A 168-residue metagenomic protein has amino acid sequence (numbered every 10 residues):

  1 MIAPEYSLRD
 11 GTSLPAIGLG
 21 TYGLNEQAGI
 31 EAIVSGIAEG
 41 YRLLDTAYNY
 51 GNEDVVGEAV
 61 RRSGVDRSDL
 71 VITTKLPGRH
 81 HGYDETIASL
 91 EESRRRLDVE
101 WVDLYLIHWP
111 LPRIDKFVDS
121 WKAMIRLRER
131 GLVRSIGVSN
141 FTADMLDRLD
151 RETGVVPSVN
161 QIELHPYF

Functional and structural regions predicted by a protein language model:
M1-L70, E100: N-terminal binding-site loop/beta-alpha segment at the start of enzyme catalytic domains that lines or forms
M1-Y6, D54-R61, S89-E92, A143-D147 (+1 more regions): Alpha-helical scaffolding within the catalytic cores of extracellular/periplasmic polymer-degrading hydrolases
L19, G36, L44, V56 (+7 more regions): Conserved, mostly hydrophobic/aromatic
Y22-L24, A47-N49, K75-R79, I107-P110 (+2 more regions): Active-site beta-loop-alpha junctions enriched in small/polar residues
L24-I37, G82-L97, D119, D144-R148: Short, acidic/polar
V60, G64, R94, R128 (+1 more regions): Conserved hydrophobic residues forming the short capping helix/wall of the S-adenosyl-L-methionine
P77-R126: Glycine/small-residue-rich loop that forms an oxyanion/phosphate-binding "nest" at active or ligand-binding sites
P110-F168: Beta/alpha (TIM)-barrel catalytic core signal, keyed to glycine-rich beta->alpha loops juxtaposed to Asp/Glu that bind
